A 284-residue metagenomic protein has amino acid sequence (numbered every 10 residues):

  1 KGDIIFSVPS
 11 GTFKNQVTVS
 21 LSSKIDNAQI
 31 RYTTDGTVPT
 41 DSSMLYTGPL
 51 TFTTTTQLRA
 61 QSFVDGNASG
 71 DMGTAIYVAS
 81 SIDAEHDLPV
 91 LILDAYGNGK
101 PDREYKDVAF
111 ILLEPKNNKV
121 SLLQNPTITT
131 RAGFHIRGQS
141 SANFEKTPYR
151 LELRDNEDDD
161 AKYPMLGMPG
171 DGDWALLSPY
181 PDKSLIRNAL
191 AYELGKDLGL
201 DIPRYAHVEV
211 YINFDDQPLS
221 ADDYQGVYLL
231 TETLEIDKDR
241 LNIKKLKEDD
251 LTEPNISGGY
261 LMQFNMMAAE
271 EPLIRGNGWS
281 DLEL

Functional and structural regions predicted by a protein language model:
K1-G99, E114, I128: Short, compositionally stereotyped local motifs that mark structural "simplifiers"
S23-I25, D83-D87, D102-E104, N125-T127 (+5 more regions): Extracellular/periplasmic catalytic domains that process cell-envelope and extracellular macromolecules
T33, S42-S43, D71-G73, E104 (+6 more regions): Short, solvent-exposed loop/turn and secondary-structure capping segments
D107, I186, L190-L194: Extracytoplasmic/secreted proteins, especially bacterial periplasmic and envelope-associated proteins
V108, V120, Q124-Y180: Conserved oxyanion/phosphate-binding beta-strand-loop segments in alpha/beta enzyme cores
E152-P179, L200-P203, P218-L284: Internal "kinase-insert"/substrate-recognition segments embedded within catalytic cores of ATP-dependent enzymes
D197-Y211: Short, well-structured beta-strand/strand-turn elements
V208-S220: Beta-rich nucleic-acid/ligand-interaction surfaces
